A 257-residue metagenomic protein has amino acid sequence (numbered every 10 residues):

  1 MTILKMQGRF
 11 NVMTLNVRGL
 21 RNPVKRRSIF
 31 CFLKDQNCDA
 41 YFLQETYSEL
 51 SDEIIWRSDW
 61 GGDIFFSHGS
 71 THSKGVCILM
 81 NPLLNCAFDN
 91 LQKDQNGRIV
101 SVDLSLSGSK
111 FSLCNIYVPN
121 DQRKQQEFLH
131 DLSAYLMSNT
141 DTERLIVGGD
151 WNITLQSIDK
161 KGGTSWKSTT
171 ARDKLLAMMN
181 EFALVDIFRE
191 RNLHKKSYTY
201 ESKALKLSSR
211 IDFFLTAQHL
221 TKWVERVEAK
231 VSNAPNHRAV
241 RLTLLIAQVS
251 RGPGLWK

Functional and structural regions predicted by a protein language model:
M1-K257: A shared catalytic/ligand-binding motif for oxyanion handling
